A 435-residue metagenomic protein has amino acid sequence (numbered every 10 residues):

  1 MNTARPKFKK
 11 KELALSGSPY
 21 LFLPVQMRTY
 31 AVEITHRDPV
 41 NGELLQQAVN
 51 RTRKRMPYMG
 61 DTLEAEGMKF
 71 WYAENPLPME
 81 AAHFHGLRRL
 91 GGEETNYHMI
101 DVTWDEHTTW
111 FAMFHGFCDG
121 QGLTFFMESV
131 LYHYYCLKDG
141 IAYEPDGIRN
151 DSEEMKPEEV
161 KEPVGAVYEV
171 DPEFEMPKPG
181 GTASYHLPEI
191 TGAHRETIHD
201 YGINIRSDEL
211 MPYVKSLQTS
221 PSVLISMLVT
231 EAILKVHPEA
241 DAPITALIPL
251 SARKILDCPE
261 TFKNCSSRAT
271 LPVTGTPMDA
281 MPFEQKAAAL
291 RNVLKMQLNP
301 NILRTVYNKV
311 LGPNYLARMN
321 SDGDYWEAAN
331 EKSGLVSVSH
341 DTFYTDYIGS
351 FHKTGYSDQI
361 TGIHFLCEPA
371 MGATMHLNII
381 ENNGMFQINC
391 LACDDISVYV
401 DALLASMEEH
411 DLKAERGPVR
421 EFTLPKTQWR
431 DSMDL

Functional and structural regions predicted by a protein language model:
M1-E12, D105, F117-F125, S129-P212 (+1 more regions): Non-catalytic, low-complexity flexible loops and terminal extensions
M1-E66, N75-D101, K235-L435: Acyl-thioester-dependent acyl-group transfer interface
D38-R53, A112-E128, G202-E239, I388 (+1 more regions): Acyl activation and transfer enzymes in specialized metabolism, enriched for ANL adenylate-forming modules
R55-A65, G140, P145-V167, P212-L228 (+1 more regions): Short, charge-rich amphipathic segments
K69-F70, T109, F386: Hydrophobic residues embedded in beta-strands of well-ordered beta-sheets
W71-A73, N150-D151: Conserved catalytic core of two-metal-ion nucleotidyltransferases
H98-I100, H107-T109, A183: Generic beta-strand structural signal
E106-H107, N383: Residue-level signal for tight coil/turn positions that link beta-strands
